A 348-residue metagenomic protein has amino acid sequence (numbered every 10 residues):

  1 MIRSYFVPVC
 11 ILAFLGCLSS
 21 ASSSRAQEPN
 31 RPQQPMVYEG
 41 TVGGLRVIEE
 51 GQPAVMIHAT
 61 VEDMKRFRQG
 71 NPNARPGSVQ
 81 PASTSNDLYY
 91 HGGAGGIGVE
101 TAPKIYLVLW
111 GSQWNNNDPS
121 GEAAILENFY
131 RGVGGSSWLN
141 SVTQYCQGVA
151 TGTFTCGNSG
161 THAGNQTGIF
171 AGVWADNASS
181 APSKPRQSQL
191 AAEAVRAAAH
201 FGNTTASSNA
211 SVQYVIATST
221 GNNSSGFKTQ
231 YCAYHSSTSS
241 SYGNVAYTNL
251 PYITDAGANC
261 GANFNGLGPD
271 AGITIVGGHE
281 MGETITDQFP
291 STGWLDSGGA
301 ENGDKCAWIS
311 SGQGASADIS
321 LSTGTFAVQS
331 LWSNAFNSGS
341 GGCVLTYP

Functional and structural regions predicted by a protein language model:
M1-S4: Positively charged n-region of N-terminal signal peptides that target proteins for export
P8-S19: Bacterial N-terminal signal peptides
S20-G92, E100, W110, G134-N140: N-terminal zymogen propeptides
Q27, L88, G98-Q113, E122-E127 (+6 more regions): Mobile, glycine-rich extracellular loop/lid and propeptide segments that shape or gate substrate/ligand access
K104, Q113-D176, D296-S297: Active-site-surrounding "flap" and adjacent substrate/cofactor-binding loops of secreted or lumenal enzymes, prototyped
K104-L109, W138-G148, T155-G157, G168-G172 (+4 more regions): Structural recognition of the beta-strand scaffold that forms the well-ordered cores of secreted hydrolase catalytic
C156-T238: Active-site-proximal segments of metallohydrolase catalytic domains
Y242-P348: Catalytic cores of secreted/periplasmic or lumenal enzymes
